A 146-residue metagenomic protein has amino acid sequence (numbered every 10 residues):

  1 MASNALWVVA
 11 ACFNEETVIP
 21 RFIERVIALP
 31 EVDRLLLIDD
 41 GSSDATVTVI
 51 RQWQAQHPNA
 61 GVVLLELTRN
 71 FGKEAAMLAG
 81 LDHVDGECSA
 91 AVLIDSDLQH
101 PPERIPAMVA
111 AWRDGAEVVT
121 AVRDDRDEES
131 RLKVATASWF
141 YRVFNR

Functional and structural regions predicted by a protein language model:
A2-L6: Extreme N-terminal starter segment of soluble prokaryotic enzymes
A10, V32-S42, L65-E66, I94: Short beta-strand/loop segment that forms part of the nucleotide-sugar
E15-A28: Short, well-formed alpha-helical segments that are part of the catalytic scaffolds of diverse glycosyltransferases
E15-V18, S42, P101: Donor nucleotide-sugar binding loop of glycosyltransferases
L29-V32, A55-G61: Short helix-capping segments at alpha-helix termini
D39-T48, L98-Q99: A conserved acidic beta->alpha catalytic loop
L67-R69, K73-H83, A90, P102-R146: Acceptor/aglycone-binding surface of glycosyltransferases and processive sugar-polymer synthases
E87-Q99: Short beta-strand-to-loop acidic/aromatic patch adjacent to the donor-nucleotide binding site
